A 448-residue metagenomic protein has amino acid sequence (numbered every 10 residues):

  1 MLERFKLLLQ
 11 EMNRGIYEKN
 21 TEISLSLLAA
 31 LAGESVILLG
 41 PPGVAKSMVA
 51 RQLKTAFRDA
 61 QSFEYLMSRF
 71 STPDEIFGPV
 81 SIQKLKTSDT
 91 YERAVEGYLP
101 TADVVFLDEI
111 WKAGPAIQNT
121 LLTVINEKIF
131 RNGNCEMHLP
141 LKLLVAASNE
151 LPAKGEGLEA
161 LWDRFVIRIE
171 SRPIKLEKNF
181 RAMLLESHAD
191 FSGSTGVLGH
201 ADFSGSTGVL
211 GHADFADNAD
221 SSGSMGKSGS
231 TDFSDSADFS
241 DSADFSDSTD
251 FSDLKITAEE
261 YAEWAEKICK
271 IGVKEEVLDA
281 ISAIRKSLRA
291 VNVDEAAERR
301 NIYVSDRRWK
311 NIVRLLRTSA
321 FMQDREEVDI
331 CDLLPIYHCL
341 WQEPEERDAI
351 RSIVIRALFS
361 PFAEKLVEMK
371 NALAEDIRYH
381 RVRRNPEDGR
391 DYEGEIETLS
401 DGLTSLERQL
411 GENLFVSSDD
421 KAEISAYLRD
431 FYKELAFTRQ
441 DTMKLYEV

Functional and structural regions predicted by a protein language model:
L2-P41: Pre-Walker A (pre-P-loop) alpha-helix and adjacent loop at the N terminus of AAA/AAA+ ATPase modules, a conserved
E18, S26, L38, I76 (+6 more regions): Conserved RecA-like P-loop NTPase ATPase core
L25-L28, I82-V105: Conserved alpha-helical scaffold flanking the Walker A/P-loop in AAA+ ATPase domains
L27-R69: Walker A/P-loop
A60, Q83-S88, V104-I117, T123-G193 (+2 more regions): Canonical AAA+ ATPase core
F191-T249: Long, intrinsically disordered low-complexity tandem-repeat segments
G193, S248-D348: Basic, amphipathic alpha-helical bundle interface domains used for macromolecular binding and assembly
E346-V448: Terminal-proximal interaction/regulatory segments of ATP-powered molecular machines
